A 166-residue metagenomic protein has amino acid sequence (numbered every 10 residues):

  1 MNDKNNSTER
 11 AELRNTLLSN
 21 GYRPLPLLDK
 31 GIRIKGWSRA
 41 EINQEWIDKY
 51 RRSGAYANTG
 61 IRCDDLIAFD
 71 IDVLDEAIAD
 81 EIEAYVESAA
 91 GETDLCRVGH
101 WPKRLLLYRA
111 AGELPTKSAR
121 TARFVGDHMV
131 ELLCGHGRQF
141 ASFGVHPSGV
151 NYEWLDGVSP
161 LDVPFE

Functional and structural regions predicted by a protein language model:
M1-E166: Conserved phosphate/metal-binding and DNA-contacting active-site motifs used in DNA phosphodiester-bond processing
